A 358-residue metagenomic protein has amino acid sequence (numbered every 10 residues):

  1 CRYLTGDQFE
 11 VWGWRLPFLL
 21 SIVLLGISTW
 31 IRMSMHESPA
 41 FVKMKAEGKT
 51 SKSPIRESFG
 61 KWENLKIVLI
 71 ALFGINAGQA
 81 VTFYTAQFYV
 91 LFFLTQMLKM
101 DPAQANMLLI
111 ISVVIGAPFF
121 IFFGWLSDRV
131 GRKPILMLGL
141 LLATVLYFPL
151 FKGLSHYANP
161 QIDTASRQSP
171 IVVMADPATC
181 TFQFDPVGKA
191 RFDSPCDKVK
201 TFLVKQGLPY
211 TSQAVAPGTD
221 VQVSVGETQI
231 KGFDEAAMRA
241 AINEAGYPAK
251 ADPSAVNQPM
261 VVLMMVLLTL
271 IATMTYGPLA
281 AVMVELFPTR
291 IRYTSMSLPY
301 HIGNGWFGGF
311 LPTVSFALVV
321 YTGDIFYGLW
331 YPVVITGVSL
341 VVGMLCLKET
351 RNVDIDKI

Functional and structural regions predicted by a protein language model:
C1-I31: Helix-loop-helix hairpin linking two adjacent transmembrane segments in secondary transporters
S28-M35, L150-Y157, V334-I358: Multi-pass alpha-helical transporter architecture, strongest for 12-TM Major Facilitator/SLC carriers used
M33-R56, I355-I358: Flexible cytoplasmic inter-helical loops of multi-pass small-molecule transporters
N64-V113, L150-F151, P177-Q213, P217-K231 (+3 more regions): Extracytoplasmic gate region of multi-pass secondary transporters
F120-V130: Helix-to-loop junctions at the C-terminal end of transmembrane segments in multipass secondary transporters
R129-L140: Cytoplasmic membrane-interface "Motif A"-like loop-to-helix N-cap segments of 12-TM Major Facilitator Superfamily
L141-T164, E244-P253: C-terminal ends and interior cores of transmembrane alpha-helices in multi-pass membrane transporters/permeases
R290-Y321: A late C-terminal transmembrane helix in Major Facilitator Superfamily
